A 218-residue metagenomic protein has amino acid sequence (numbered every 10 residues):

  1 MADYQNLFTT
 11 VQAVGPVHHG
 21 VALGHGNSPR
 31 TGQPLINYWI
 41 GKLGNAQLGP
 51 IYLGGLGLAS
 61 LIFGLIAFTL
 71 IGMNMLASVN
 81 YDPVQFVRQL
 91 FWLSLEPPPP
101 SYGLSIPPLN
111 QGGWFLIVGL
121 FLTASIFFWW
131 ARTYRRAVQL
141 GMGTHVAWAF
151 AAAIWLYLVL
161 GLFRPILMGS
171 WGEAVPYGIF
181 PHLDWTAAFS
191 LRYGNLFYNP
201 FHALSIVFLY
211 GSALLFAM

Functional and structural regions predicted by a protein language model:
M1-F63, L76, V84-P100: N-terminal juxtamembrane cytosolic/stromal segments of multi-pass membrane proteins
A2-Y4, G72-N80, W130-M142, L162-P176 (+1 more regions): Juxtamembrane/interface segments at transmembrane-helix termini
S28-G44, P83-V87, P98-P100, L122-W148 (+1 more regions): Cytoplasmic membrane-interface regions of multi-pass membrane proteins
Y38-G64, R135-W155, A203: Alpha-helical transmembrane segments and their helix-start/interface "positive-inside/aromatic belt" motifs in integral
I51-P107, G112-T133: Core alpha-helical transmembrane segments of integral membrane proteins
G57-S78, A147-G169, L204-L214: Hydrophobic alpha-helical membrane-insertion segments
L76-S105, R164-L196: Membrane-interfacial helical/loop segments at transmembrane boundaries in membrane proteins
P99-L120, W185-A213: Hydrophobic alpha-helical transmembrane segments
